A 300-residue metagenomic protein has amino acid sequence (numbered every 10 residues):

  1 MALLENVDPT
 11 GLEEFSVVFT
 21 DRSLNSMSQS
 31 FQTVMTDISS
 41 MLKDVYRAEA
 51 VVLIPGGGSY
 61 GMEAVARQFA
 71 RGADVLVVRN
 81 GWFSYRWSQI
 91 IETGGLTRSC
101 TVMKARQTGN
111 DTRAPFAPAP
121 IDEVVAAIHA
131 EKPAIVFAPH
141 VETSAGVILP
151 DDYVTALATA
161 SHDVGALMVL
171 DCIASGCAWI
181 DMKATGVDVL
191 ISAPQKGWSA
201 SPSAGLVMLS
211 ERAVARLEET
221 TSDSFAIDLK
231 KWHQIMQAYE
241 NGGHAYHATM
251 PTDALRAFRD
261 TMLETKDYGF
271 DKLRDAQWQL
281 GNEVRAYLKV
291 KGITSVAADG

Functional and structural regions predicted by a protein language model:
M1-R22: Polybasic, low-complexity association/targeting segments
S16-G61, Y85-E92: Conserved N-terminal alpha-helix of the aminotransferase class I/II PLP-enzyme fold
A70-A134: PLP-dependent aminotransferase-like
D111-G176: Active-site phosphate-binding strand-loop segment of PLP-dependent enzymes
K183-Q195: Conserved active-site segment immediately N-terminal to the catalytic lysine that forms the internal aldimine
Q195-A286: Active-site C-terminal subdomain of aminotransferase-like
E283-G300: Conserved small-domain helix->loop->beta segment predominantly found in fold-type I
